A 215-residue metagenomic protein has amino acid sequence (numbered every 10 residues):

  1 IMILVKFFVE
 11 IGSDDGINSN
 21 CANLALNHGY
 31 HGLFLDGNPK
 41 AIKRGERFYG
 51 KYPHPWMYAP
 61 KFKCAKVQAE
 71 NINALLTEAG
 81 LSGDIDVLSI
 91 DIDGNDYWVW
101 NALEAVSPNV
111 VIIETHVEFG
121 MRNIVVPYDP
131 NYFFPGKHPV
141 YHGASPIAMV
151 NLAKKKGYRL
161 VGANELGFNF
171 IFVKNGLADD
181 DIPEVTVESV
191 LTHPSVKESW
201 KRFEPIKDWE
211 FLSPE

Functional and structural regions predicted by a protein language model:
I1, Y58-V110, T115, F119-G120 (+1 more regions): Short internal loop-to-helix segment that lines adenine-nucleotide cofactor pockets
I1-E78, I90, V117-G120: SAM cofactor-binding core of SAM-dependent methyltransferases, primarily the Rossmann-like beta-alpha-beta module
I1-V9, I17, L75, M121-E215: Rossmann-like AdoMet/SAM-dependent catalytic core
E10, F34, V87-S89, V110-E114 (+2 more regions): A structural signal for short, well-ordered beta-strand segments and their strand-loop junctions that often border
S19-A22, R44-G45, W98-A102, N123-I124 (+1 more regions): A short acidic (Asp/Glu
N27-H28, V106-S107, K156: Short, structured coil segments at secondary-structure junctions
H28, Y49, L103-E104, G176: Active-site catalytic pocket residues across diverse enzymes, especially alpha/beta-hydrolases
G50-P53, A79, V106-S107, Y128-N131 (+1 more regions): Short, hinge-like loop/turn segments at secondary-structure boundaries
